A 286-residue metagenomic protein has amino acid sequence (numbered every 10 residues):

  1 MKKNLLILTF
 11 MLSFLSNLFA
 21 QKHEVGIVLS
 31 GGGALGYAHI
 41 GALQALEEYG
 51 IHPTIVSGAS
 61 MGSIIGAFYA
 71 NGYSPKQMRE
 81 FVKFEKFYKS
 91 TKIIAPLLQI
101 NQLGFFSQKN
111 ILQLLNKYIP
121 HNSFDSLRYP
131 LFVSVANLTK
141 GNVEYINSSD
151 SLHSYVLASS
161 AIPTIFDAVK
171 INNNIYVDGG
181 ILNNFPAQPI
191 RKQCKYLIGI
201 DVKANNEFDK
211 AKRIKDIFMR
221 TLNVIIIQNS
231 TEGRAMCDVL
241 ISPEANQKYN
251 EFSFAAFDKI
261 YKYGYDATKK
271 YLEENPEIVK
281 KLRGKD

Functional and structural regions predicted by a protein language model:
N4-F14: Sec-dependent N-terminal signal peptides
L18-A59, A67-D286: Patatin-like phospholipase
